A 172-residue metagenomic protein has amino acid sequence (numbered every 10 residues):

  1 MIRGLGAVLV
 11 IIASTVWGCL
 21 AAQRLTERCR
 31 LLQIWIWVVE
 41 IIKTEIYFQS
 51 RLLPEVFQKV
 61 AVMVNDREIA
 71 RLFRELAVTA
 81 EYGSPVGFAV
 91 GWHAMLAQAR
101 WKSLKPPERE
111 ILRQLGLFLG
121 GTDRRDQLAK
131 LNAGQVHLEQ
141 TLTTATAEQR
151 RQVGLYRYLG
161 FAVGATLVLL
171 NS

Functional and structural regions predicted by a protein language model:
M1-L5: N-terminal membrane topogenic signal
G6-T79: Juxtamembrane/interface alpha-helical elements of multi-pass membrane proteins
A7-W17, T144-S172: Bilayer-spanning, highly hydrophobic alpha-helical transmembrane segments
L20-Q23, E27-R30, R100, L104 (+3 more regions): Non-transmembrane, amphipathic alpha-helical segments
R24, R71-L72, Q140, L159-G160 (+1 more regions): Short alpha-helix boundary/capping motifs
L32-W35, L112, L131: Hydrophobic packing residues in well-ordered alpha-helices of helical domains and bundles
S50-G120: Glycine- and small-hydrophobic-enriched helix-loop-helix hairpins
L117-F161: Membrane-interface, cytosolic juxtamembrane amphipathic helix immediately N-terminal to a transmembrane helix, enriched
